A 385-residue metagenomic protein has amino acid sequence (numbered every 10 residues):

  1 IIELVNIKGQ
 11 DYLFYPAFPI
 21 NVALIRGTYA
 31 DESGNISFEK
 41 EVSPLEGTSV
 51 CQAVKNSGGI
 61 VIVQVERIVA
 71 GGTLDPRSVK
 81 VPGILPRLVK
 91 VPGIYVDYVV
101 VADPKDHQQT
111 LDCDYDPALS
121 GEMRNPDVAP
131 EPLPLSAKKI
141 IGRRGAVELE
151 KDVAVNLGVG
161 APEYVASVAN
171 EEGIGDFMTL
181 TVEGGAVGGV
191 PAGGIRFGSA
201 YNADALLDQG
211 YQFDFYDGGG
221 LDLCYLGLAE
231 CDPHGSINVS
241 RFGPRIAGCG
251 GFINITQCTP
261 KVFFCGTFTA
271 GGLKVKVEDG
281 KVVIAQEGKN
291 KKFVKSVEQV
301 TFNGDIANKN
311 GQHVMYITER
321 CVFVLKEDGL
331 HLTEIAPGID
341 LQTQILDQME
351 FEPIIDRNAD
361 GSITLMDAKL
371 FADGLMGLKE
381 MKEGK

Functional and structural regions predicted by a protein language model:
I1-P126, G194-G377: Conserved phosphate- and dinucleotide-binding cores of soluble alpha/beta proteins, encompassing both enzyme active
E122-D204: N-terminal active-site beta-alpha-beta segment that forms phosphate/nucleotide-binding and substrate-recognition loops
G377-G384: Long, compositionally biased
